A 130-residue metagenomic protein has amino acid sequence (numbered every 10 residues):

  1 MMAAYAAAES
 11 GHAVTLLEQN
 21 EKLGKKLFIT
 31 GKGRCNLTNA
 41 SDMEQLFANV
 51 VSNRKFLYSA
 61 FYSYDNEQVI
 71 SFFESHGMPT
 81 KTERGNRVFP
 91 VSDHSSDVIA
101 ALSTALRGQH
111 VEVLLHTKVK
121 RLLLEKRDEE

Functional and structural regions predicted by a protein language model:
M1-L16: N-terminal Rossmann-like FAD-binding beta1-loop-alpha1 element of flavoenzymes
M2-A3, K26, L124: Short glycine-/acidic-enriched loop or helix-start segments at secondary-structure transitions that form or flank
Y5, L106, H110, K126-D128: Generic low-complexity, intrinsically disordered sequence content enriched in small uncharged/hydrophobic residues
G11, G24, E129-E130: A structure-centric signal for secondary-structure junctions around beta-strands
H12, G31, R127: Short, ordered coil/turn segments that flank beta-strands lining enzyme active or ligand-binding pockets
Q19-E112, T117: Conserved N-terminal/central alpha/beta ligand/cofactor-binding core
L115-E129: A conserved short coil-to-beta-strand element within the FAD-binding core of flavoproteins
